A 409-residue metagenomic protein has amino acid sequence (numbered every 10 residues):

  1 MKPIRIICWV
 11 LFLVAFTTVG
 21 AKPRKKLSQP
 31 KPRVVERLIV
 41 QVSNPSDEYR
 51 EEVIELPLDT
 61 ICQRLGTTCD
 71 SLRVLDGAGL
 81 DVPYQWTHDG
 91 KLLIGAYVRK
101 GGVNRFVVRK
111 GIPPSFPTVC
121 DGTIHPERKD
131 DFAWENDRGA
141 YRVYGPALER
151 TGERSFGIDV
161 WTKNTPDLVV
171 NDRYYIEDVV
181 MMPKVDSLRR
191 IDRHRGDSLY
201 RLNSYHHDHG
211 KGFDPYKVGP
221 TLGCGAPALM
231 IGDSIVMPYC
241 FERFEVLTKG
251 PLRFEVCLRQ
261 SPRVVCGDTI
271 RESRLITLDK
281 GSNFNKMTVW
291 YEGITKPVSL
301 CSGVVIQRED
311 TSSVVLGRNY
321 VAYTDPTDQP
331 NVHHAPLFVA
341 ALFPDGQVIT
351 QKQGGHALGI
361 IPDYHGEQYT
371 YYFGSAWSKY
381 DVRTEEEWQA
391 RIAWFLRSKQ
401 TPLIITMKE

Functional and structural regions predicted by a protein language model:
M1-R33: Bacterial Sec-dependent N-terminal signal peptides
K26-T123, S155-N164, L168: Alpha-mannosidase-like glycoside hydrolase catalytic domains involved in N-glycan trimming, generalizing to other
L27-K31, E36-R37, Q41, S299-T350: Polysaccharide-binding surfaces and accessory modules of carbohydrate-active proteins
K91, V98, V339-E409: Beta-strand-rich recognition/accessory modules
V103-P113, V256-Q260, E367-D381: Short, hydrophobic/aromatic-enriched beta-strand segments in well-ordered soluble domains
I112-G232: Solvent-exposed N-terminal domain segments of exported/luminal and surface proteins
E245-T248, L252-V298: Acidic, contiguous internal or C-terminal segments within carbohydrate-active enzymes that form a structured patch used
